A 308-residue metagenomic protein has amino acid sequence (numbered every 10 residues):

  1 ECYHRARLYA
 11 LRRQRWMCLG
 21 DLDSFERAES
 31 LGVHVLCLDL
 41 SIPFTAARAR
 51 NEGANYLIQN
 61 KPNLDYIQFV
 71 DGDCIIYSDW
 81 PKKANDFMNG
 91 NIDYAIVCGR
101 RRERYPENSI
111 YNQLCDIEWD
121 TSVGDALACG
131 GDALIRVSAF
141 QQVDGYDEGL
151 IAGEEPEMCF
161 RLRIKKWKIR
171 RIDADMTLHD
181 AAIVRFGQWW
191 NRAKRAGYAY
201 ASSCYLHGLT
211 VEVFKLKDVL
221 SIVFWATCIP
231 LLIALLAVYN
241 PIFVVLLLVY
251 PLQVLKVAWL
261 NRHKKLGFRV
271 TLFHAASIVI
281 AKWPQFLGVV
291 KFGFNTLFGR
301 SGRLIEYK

Functional and structural regions predicted by a protein language model:
Y3-R5, L40-Q59: Glycine-rich, basic loop-to-helix element that forms the pyrophosphate-binding segment of sugar-nucleotide handling
R5-S41: Acidic donor-binding segment of Leloir-type glycosyltransferases
L38-A46, G124, E148-G149: Short, acidic/glycine-rich phosphate-metal binding loop used to engage nucleotide
K61-I75: Short beta-strand-to-loop acidic/aromatic patch adjacent to the donor-nucleotide binding site
I75-I110: Conserved donor NDP-sugar-binding/catalytic core segment of glycosyltransferases
R102-R104, E118-I135, I151, E157: A recurrent flexible, glycine/aromatic-enriched loop bordering the glycosyltransferase active site that acts as
G149-L150, P156-E212: Catalytic donor/gating beta->alpha subdomain of glycosyltransferases that bind UDP-sugars
F224-T296: Membrane-embedded multi-pass helical conduit in multi-pass membrane proteins, especially envelope-biosynthetic
